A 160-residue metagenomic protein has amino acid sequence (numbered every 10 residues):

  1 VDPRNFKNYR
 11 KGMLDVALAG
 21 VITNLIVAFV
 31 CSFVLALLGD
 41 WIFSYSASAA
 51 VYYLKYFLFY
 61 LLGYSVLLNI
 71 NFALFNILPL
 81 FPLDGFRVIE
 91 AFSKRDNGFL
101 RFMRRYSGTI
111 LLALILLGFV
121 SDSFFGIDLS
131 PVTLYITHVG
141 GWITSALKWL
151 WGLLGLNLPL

Functional and structural regions predicted by a protein language model:
V1-L160: Hydrophobic transmembrane alpha-helices and their immediate loop junctions in multi-pass integral membrane proteins
